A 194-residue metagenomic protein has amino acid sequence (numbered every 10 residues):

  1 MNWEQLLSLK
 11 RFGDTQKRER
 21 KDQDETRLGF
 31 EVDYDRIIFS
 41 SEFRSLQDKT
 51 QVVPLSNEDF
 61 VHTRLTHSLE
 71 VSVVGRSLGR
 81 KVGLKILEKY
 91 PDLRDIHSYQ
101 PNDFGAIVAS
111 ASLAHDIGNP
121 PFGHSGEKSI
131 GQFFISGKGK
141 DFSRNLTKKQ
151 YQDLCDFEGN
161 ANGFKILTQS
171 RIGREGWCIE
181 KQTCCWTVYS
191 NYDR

Functional and structural regions predicted by a protein language model:
M1-T26, I38-K49, E58, L69 (+3 more regions): Sequence-structural signature of the catalytic-core scaffold of metal-dependent phosphohydrolases that act on
V61-L65: Membrane-entry segments of alpha-helical transmembrane domains in multi-pass membrane proteins
